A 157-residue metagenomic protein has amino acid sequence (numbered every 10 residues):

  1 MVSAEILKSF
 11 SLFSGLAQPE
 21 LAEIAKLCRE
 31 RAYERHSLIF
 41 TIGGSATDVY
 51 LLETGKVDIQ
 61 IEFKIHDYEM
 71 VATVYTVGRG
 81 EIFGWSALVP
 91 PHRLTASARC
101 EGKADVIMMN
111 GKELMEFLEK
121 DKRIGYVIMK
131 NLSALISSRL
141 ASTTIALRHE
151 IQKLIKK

Functional and structural regions predicted by a protein language model:
M1-K157: Cytosolic regulatory regions built on CNB/CRP/Popeye-like sensor folds
